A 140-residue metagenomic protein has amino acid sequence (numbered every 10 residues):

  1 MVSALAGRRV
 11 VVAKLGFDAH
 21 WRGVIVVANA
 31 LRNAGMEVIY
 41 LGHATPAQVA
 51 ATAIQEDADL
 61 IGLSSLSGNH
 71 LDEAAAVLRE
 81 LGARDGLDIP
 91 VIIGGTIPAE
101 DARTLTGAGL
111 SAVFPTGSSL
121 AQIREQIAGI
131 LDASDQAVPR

Functional and structural regions predicted by a protein language model:
V2-S3, N33: ATP-binding/phosphotransfer module of carbohydrate and carboxylate kinases, centering on a glycine-rich
L5-R9: Phosphate-coordination loops involved in phosphoryl transfer and adenosine-cofactor binding
V11-A13: Short hydrophobic segments within beta-strands
L15-F17: Short coil/turn segments
V24-A128: Cofactor-cradling patches in redox/metallo enzymes
G129-R140: The C-terminal output helix
